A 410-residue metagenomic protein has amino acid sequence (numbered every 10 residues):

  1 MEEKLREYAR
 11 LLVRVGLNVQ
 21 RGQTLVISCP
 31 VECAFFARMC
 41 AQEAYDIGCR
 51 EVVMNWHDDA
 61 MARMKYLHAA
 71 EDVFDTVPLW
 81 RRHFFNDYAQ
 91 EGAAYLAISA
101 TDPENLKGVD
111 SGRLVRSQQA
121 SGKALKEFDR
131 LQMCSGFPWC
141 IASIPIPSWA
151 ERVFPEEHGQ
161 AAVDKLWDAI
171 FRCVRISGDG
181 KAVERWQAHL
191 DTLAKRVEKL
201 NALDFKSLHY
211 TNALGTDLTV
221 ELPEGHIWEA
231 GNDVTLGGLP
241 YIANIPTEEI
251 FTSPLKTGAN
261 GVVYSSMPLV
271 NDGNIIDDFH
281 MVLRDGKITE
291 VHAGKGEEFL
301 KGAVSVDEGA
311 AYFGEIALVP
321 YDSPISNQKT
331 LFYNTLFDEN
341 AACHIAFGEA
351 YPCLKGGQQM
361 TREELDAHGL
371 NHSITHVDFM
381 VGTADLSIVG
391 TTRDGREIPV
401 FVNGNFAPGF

Functional and structural regions predicted by a protein language model:
M1-N260, G390, R396-P399, F406-F410: Active-site bordering "gate/hinge" segments that shape substrate access to catalytic or cofactor-binding pockets
G22, S28-P30, N55, A142 (+7 more regions): Generic beta-strand/beta-sheet core signal
K107-D110, A150-P155, N232-D233, N274-D277 (+3 more regions): A short secondary-structure junction signal
N201-K206, I275-D277, M380-S387: A short, compositionally biased
I250-E308: Long, well-ordered mid-to-C-terminal structural blocks that present hydrophobic/aromatic surfaces
K256-T257, D272-N274, V282-L283, D307-A311 (+3 more regions): A structural signal for short secondary-structure junctions
I288-Q359: Dual-mode signal for accessory low-complexity, basic/Gly-rich regions
E364-F410: Extended hydrophobic packing segments that form well-structured cores
